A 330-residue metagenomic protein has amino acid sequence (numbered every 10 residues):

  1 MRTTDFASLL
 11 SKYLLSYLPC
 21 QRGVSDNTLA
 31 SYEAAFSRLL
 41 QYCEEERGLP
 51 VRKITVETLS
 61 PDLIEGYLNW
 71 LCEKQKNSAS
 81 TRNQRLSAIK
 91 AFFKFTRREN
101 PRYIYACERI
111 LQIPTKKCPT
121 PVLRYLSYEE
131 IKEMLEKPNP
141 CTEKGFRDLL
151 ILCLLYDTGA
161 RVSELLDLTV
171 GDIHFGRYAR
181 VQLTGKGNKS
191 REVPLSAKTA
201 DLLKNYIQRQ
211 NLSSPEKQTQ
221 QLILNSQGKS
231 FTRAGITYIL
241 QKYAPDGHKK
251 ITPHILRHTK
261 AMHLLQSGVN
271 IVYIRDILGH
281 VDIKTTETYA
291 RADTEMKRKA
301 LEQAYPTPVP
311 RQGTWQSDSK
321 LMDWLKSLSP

Functional and structural regions predicted by a protein language model:
M1-P330: Conserved catalytic core of the tyrosine transesterase superfamily
